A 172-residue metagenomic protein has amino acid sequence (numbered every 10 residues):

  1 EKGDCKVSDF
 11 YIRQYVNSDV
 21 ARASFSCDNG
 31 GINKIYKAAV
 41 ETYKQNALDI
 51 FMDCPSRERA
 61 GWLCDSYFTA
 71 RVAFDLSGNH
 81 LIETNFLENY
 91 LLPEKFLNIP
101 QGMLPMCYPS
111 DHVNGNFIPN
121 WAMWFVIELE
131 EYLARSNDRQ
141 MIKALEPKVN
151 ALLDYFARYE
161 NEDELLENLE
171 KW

Functional and structural regions predicted by a protein language model:
E1-K34: Extended acidic/polar, glycine-enriched regions that form or flank non-catalytic beta-rich accessory modules
E1-K6, G31-I35, Y43-N46, R59-W172: Aromatic-rich carbohydrate-recognition surfaces in CAZymes
A39: Acidic-aromatic/histidine active-site loop/patch
D49-I50: Mobile amphipathic helical/loop "lid" adjacent to a hydrophobic cofactor/ligand pocket
